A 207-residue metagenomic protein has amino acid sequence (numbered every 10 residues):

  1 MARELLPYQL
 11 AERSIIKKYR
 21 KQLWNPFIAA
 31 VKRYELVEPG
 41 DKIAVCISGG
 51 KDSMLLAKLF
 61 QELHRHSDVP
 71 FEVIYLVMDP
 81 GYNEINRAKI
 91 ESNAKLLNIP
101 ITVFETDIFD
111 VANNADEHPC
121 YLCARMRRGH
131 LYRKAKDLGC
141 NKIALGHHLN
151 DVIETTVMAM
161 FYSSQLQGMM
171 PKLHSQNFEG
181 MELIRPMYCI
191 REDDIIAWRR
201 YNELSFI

Functional and structural regions predicted by a protein language model:
A2-M158, Y162-L166, M170, D193-Y201: ATP-dependent adenylation/nucleotidyltransferase module used to activate substrates
M170-I207: Metal-dependent de-N-acetylase/amidase catalytic core
